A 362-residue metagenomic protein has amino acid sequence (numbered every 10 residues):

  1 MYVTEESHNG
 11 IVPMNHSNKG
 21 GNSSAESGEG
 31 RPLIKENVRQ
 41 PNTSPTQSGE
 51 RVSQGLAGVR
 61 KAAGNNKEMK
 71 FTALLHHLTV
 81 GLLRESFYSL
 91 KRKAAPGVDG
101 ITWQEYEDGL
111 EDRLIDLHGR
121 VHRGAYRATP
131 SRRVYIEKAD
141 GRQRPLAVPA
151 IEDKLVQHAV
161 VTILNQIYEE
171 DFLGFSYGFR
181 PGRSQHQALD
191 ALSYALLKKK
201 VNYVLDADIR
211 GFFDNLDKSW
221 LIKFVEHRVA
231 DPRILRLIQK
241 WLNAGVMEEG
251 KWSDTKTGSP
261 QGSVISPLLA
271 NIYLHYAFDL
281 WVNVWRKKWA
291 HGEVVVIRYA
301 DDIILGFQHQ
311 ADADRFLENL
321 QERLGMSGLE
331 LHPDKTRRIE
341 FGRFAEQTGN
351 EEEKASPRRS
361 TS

Functional and structural regions predicted by a protein language model:
M1-E111: Non-catalytic, polymerase-adjacent accessory regions of viral genome-replication enzymes
S48, G55, N350, S356-S360: Low-complexity basic/metal-binding stretches
S86-L90, A159, L237-L242: Short alpha-helical scaffolding segments that buttress acidic/His motifs in well-ordered protein cores
R113, R120-Y135, A139, I163 (+3 more regions): Conserved polymerase palm-domain catalytic core
P145-L146, A150, S356: Conserved phosphate-binding loops in nucleotide/dinucleotide-binding enzymes
I151-V161, Y203: Duplex nucleic acid-engaging cores and interfaces of nucleic-acid transaction enzymes
